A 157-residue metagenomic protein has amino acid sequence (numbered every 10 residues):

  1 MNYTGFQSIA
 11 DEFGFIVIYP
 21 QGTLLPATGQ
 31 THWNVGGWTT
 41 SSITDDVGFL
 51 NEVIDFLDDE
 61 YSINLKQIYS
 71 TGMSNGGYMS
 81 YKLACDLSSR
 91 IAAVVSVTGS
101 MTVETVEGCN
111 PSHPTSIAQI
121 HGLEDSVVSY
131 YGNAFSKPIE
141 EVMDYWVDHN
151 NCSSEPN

Functional and structural regions predicted by a protein language model:
M1-Y69, Y78-D86, G108: Serine-hydrolase catalytic machinery in alpha/beta-hydrolase-like enzymes
P20, S88, P114-S116: Proline-centered helix-kink/hinge sites
I63-K66, S89-A92, H113: Structured loop/turn residues at beta-strand edges in well-structured enzyme cores
L65-S70, S153-N157: Surface-exposed patches in mature extracellular/periplasmic domains of secreted proteins
S70-G72, V97: Short beta-strand immediately N-terminal to the catalytic nucleophile in serine-hydrolase-like folds
G72, G76, D125: Conserved G/P- and acidic residue-centered "switch" motifs that form tight phosphate/ATP-binding loops in soluble
A92-N157: The feature captures the conserved acid-bearing segment of alpha/beta-hydrolase catalytic domains
